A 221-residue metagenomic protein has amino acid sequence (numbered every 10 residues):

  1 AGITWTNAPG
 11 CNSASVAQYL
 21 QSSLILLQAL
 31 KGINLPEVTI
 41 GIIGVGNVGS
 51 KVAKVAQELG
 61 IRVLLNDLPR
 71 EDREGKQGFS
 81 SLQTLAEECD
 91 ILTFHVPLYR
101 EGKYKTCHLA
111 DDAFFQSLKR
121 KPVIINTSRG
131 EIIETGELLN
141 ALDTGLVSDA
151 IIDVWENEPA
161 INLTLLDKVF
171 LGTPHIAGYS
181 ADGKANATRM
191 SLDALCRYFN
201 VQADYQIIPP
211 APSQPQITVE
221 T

Functional and structural regions predicted by a protein language model:
A1-G32: Phosphate/diphosphate ligand-binding glycine-rich loop within oxidoreductases
G2, G60, E88-C89, K121-P122 (+1 more regions): Short, well-ordered alpha-helix to beta-strand connector turns
G2-W5, E74-Q83, L166-G172: Active-site regions of enzymes building and remodeling cell-envelope glycoconjugates
W5, K121, S128-T221: Rossmann-like dinucleotide-binding domain for NAD(H)/NADP(H)
P9, A17, P36-Q57: Glycine-rich adenosine-cofactor-binding loop
P9-S13, P69-R70, L85, E156 (+1 more regions): Short, acidic/turn-prone active-site loops that include or flank metal/cofactor- and phosphate-binding residues
E58-G75: NAD(P)-binding Rossmann-fold cofactor-contacting core
E71-L163: Rossmann-like adenosine-cofactor binding region
